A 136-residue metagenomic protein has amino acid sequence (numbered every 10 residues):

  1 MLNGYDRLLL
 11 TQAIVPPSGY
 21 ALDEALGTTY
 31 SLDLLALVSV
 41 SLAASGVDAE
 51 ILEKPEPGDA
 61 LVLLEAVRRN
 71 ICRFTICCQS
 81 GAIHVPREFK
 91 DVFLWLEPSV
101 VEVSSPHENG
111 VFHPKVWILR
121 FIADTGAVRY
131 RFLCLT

Functional and structural regions predicted by a protein language model:
M1-S80, E108-N109: PLD-like (HKD) phosphodiesterase/transphosphatidyltransferase domain
E53-T136: HKD-type phospholipase D/PLD-like phosphodiesterase module
